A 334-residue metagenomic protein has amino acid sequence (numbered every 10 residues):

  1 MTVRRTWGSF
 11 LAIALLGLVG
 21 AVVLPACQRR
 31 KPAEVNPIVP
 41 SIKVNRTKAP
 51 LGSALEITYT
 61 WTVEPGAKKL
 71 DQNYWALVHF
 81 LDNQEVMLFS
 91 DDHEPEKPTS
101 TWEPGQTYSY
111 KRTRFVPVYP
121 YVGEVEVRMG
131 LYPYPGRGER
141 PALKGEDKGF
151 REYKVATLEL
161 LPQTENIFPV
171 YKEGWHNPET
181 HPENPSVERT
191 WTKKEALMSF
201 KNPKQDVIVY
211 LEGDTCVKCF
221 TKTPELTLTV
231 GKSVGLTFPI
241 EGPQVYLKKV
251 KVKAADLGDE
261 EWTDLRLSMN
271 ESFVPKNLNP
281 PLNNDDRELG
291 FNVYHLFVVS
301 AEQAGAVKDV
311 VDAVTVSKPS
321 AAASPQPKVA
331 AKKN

Functional and structural regions predicted by a protein language model:
T2-A14: Bacterial N-terminal signal peptides that target proteins for export
A12-V22: Bacterial N-terminal signal peptides
C27-N334: C-terminal luminal/periplasmic domains and tails of membrane-associated envelope-modifying transferases
